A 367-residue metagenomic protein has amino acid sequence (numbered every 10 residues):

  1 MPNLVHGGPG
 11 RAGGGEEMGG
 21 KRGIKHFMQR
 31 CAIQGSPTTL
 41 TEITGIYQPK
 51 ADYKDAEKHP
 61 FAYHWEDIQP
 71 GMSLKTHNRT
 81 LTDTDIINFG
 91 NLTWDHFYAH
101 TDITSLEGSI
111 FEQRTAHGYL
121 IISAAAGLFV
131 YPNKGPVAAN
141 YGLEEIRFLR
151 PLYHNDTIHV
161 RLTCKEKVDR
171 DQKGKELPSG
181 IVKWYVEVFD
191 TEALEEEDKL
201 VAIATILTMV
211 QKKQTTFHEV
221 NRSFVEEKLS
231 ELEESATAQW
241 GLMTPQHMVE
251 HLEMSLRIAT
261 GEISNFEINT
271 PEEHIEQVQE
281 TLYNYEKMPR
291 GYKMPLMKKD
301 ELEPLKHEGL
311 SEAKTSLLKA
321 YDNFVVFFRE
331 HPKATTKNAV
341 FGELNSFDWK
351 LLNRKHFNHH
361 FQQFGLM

Functional and structural regions predicted by a protein language model:
M1-D55: C-terminal segments
G7-G13, E107-R114, S235-A238: A short glycine/serine-rich beta->alpha loop
D55-L143, V201-A202, M209-K213: Hot-dog-fold acyl-thioester-processing enzymes
P60-P70, L152-Q214: HotDog/MaoC-like acyl-thioester-processing domains
I110, R114, A125-G127, V137-A138 (+1 more regions): Helix-adjacent hinge/juxtasegments
T163-C164, Y283-P332: Acidic/histidine-rich alpha-helical segments that form the ligand environment of transition-metal centers
T216-L242: An N-terminal domain-cap segment
S235-K287, A334-M367: Short, contiguous alpha-helical
